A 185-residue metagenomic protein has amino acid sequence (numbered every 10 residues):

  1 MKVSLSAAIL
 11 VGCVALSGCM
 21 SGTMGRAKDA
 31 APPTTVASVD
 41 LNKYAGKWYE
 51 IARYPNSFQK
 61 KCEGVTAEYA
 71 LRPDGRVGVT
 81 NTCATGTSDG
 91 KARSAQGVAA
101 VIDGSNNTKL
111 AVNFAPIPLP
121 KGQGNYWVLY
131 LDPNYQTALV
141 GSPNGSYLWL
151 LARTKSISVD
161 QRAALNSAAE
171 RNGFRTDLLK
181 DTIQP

Functional and structural regions predicted by a protein language model:
M1-A8: Bacterial N-terminal signal peptides that target proteins for export
V3, C19-P185: A beta-rich soluble binding module of mature secreted/lumenal proteins
C13-L16: Bacterial Sec-type N-terminal signal peptides, specifically the leucine/valine-rich hydrophobic h-region
